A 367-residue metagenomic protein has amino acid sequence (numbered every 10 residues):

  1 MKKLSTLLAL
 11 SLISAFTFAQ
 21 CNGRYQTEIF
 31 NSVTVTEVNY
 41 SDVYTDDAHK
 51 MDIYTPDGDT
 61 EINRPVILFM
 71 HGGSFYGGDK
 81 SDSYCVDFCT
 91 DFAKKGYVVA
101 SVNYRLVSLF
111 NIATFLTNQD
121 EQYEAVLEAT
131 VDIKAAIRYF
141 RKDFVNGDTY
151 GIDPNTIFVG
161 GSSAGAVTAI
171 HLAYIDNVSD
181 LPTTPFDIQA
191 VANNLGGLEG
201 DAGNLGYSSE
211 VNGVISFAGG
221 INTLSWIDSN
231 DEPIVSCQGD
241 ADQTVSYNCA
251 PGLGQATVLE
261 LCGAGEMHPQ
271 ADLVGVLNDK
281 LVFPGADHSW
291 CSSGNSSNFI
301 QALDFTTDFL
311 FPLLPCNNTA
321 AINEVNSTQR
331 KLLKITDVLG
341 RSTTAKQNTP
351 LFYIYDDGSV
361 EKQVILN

Functional and structural regions predicted by a protein language model:
Q20-I62: N-terminal cap/lid segment of alpha/beta-hydrolase-fold proteins
D59-R64, M70-I112, I221-L224, Q243-Y247: Short substrate-entry loop that stabilizes the transition state in hydrolases
F88, A100, R105-F140, D148-G151: Catalytic nucleophile-loop/oxyanion-hole region of alpha/beta-hydrolase and closely related hydrolase-like folds
A93, E232, C237-A286: Active-site-adjacent alpha-helix of alpha/beta-hydrolase-fold enzymes
A135-N230: Primarily recognizes the serine-hydrolase "nucleophile elbow" in alpha/beta-hydrolase and SGNH/GDSL folds
L261, G265-N318: C-terminal catalytic histidine-bearing segment of alpha/beta-hydrolase fold enzymes
P315-T343: Residue-level detector of functionally pivotal "anchor" positions at catalytic/ligand-binding pockets or at interdomain
P350-N367: C-terminal tail/sorting-segment detector
